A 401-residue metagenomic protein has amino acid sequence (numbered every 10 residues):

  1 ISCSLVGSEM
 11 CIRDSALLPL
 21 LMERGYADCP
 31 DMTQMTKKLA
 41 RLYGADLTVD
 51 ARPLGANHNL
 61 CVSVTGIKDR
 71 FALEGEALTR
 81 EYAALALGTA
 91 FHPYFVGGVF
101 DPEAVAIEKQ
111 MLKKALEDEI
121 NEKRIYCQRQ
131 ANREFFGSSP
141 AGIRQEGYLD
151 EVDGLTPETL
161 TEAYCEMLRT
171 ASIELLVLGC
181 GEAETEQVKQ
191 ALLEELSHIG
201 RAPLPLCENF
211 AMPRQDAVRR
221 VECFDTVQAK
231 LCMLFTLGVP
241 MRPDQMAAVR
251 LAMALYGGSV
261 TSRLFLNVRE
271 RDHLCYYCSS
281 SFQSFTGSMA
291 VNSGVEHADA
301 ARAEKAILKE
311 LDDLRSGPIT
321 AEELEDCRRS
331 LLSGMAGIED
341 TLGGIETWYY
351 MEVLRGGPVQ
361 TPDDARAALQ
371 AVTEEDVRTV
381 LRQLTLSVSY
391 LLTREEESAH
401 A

Functional and structural regions predicted by a protein language model:
I1-G7, C11-I12: Single conserved hydrophobic/aromatic residue that forms the stacking wall/gate of nucleotide- or nucleobase-binding
I12-L20: Active-site recognition of the HExxH zinc-binding catalytic motif
L20-L21, A252: Short glycine-/aliphatic-rich beta-strand segments at the starts of folded cytosolic domains
E23-D28: Catalytic Zn2+-binding segment of zinc metalloproteases
K37-P203, E270-A401: Charge-rich, well-structured scaffold segments of protease-associated domains
A183-F235, R242: Acidic, glycine-rich loop-and-beta core segments that form the ion-binding/anion-interacting portion of active sites
K230, G238-M241, M246-G258: A conserved active-site cap/scaffold subdomain adjacent to cofactor or substrate pockets
